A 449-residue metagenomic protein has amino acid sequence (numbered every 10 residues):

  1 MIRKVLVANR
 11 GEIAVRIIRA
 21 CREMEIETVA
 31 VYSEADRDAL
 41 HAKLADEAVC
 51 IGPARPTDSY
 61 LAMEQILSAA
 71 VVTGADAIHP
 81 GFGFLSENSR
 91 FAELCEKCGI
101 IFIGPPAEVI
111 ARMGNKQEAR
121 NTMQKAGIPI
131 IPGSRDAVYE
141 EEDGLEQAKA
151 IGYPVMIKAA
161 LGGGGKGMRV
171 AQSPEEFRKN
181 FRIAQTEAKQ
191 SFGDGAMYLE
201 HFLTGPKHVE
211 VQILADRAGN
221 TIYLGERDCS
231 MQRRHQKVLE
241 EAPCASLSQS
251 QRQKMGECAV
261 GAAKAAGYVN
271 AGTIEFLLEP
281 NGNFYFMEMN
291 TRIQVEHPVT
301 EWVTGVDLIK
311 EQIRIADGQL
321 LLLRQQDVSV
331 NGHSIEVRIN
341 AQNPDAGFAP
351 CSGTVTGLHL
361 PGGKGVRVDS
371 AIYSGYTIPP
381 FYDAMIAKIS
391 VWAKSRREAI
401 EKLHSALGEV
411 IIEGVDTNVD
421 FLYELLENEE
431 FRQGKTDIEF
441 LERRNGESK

Functional and structural regions predicted by a protein language model:
M1-A126, V138-E146: ATP-binding N-terminal substructure of ATP-dependent carboxylate-amine bond-forming enzymes
I2, V7-E23, A48, V71-T73 (+5 more regions): ATP-dependent carboxylate activation and anion-phosphoryl transfer catalytic cores that bind Mg-ATP to form
V29, H79, I101-I103, I131 (+3 more regions): Structural detector of well-ordered beta-strand residues that form the stable sheet scaffold of enzyme domains
A107, P132-G133: Diglycine-centered glycine-rich loop/turn motifs
I110-M113, M123, M156, M168 (+1 more regions): Methionine-biased hydrophobic packing positions in alpha-helices, especially within tandem helical repeat solenoids
T122-I131, G152-P154: A polyampholytic, Gly/Pro-enriched intrinsically disordered region
E146-M156: Acidic/histidine-enriched active-site and ligand-binding environments that engage anionic O-linkages
A159: N-terminal nucleotide-binding beta1-loop-alpha1 segment
